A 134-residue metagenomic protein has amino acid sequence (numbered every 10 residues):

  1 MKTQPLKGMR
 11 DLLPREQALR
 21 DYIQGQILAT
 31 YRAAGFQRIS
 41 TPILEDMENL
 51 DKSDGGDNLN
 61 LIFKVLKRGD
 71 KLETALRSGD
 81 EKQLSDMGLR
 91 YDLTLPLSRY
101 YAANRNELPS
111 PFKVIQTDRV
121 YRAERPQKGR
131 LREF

Functional and structural regions predicted by a protein language model:
M1-F134: TRNA-recognition modules of translation machinery and tRNA-sensing kinases, especially anticodon-binding
